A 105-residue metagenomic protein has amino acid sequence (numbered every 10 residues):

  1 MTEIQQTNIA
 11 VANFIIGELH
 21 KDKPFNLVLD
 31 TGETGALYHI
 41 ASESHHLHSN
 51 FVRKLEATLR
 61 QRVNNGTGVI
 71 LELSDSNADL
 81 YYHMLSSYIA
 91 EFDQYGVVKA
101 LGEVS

Functional and structural regions predicted by a protein language model:
M1-S105: Positively charged, low-complexity terminal tracts and the immediately adjacent first secondary-structure elements
